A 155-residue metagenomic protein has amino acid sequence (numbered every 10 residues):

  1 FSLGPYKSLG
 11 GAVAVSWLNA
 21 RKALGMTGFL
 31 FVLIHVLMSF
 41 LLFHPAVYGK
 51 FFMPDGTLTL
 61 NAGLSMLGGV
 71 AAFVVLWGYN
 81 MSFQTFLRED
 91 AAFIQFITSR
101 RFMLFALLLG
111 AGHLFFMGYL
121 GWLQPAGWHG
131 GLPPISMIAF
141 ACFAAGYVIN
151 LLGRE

Functional and structural regions predicted by a protein language model:
F1-E155: Membrane-embedded alpha-helical bundles that constitute the cytochrome b-like, heme-associated redox core of multi-pass
